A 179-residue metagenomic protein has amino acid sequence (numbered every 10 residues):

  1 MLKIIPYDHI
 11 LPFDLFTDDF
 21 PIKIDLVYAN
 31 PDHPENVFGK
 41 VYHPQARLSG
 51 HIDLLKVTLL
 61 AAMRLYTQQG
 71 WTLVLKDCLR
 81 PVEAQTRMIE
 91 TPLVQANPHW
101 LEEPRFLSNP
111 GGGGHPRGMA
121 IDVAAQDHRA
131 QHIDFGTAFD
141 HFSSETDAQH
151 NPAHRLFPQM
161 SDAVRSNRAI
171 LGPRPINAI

Functional and structural regions predicted by a protein language model:
M1-C78, T86-I179: Extracytoplasmic cell-surface/polysaccharide-interacting catalytic and binding patches
P81: Segments that shape or occlude catalytic/ligand-binding pockets
